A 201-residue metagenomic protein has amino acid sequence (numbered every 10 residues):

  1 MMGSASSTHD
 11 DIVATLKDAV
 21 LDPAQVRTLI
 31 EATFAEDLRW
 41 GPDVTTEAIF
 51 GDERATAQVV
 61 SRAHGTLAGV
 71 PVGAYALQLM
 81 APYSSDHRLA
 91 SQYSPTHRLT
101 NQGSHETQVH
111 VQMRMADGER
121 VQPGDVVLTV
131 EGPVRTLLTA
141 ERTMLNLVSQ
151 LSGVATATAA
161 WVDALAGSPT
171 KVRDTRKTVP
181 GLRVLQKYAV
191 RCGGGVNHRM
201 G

Functional and structural regions predicted by a protein language model:
M2-L89, Y93, H97, E106-G201: Acidic/glycine-rich phosphate/pyrophosphate-binding loops and surrounding catalytic core that coordinate Mg2+
